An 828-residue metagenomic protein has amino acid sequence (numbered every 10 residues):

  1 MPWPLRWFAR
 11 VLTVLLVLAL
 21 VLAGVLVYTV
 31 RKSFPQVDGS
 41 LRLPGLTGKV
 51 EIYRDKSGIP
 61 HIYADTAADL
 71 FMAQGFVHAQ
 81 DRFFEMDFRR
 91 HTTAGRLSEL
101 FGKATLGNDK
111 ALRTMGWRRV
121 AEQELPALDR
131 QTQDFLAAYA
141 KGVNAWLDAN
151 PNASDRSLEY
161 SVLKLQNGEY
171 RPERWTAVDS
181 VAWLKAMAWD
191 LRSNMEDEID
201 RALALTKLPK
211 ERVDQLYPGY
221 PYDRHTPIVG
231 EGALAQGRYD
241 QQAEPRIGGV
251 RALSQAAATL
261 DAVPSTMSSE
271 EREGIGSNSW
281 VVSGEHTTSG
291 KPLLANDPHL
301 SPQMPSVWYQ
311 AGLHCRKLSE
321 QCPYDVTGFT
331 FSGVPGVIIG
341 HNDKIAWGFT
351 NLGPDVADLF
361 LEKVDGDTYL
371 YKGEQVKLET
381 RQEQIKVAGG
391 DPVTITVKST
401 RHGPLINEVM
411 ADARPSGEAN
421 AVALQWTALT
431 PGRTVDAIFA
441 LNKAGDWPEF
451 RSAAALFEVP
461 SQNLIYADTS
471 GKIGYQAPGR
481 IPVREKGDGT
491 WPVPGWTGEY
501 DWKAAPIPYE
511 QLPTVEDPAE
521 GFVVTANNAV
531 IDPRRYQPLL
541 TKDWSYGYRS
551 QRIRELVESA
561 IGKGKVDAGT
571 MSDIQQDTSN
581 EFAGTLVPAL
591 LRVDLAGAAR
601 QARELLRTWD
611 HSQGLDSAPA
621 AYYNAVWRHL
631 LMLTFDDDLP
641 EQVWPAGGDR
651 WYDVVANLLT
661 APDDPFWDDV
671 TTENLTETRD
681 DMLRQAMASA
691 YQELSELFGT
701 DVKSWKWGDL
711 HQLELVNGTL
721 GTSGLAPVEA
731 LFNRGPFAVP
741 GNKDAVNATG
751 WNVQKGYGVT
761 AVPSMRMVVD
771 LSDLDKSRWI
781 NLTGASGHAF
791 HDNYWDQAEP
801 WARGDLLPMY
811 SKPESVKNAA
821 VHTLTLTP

Functional and structural regions predicted by a protein language model:
A9-R10, V17, A23-L293, P298 (+4 more regions): Substrate-recognition/specificity elements adjacent to catalytic centers across diverse enzyme folds
D69-F101, G348-T396, Y500-Y546, E555 (+2 more regions): Gly/Pro-rich active-site capping loops and adjacent beta-alpha segments that organize cofactor/substrate pockets
L70-Q74, A111, R119-D134, Q425 (+5 more regions): Second-shell loop/turn segments in exported
T93, W117, A121, T132-G142 (+6 more regions): Stable alpha-helical elements in mature extracytoplasmic
R272, L313-I345, F349-E499, P513-T514: Glycine- and hydrophobic-rich flexible loops that cap the catalytic core of alpha/beta enzyme folds
I406-N407, A411, V459-A560, S612-L615 (+3 more regions): Hydrophobic alpha-helical segments
L539-A599, Q685-P828: Terminal end segments
N624-G708: Charged, long alpha-helical assembly modules
